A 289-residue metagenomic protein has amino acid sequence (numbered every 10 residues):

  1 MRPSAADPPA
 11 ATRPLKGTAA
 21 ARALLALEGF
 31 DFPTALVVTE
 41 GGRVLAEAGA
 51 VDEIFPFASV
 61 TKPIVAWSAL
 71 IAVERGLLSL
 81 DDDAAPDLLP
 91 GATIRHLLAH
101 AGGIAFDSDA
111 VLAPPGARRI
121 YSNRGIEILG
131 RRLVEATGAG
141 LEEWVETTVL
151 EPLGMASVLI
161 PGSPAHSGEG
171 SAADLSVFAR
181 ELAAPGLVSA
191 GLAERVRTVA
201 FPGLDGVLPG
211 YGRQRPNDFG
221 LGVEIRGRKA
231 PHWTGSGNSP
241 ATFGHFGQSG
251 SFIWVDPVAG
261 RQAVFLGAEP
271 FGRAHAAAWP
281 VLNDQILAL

Functional and structural regions predicted by a protein language model:
M1-P56, A117-R118, V134, A139 (+2 more regions): Catalytic loop of the DD-peptidase/beta-lactamase superfamily, centered on the K-T-G motif and neighboring
R2-T12, A58-R75, L80-A85, A113 (+1 more regions): Short, charge-rich amphipathic segments
A21-R22, P56-L80, L129-V134, L175 (+1 more regions): Active-site SXXK
V38, G49, R95, A110-L112: N-terminal core-entry segment
P56-V60, A72-A110, I120-Y121, E135-H166 (+1 more regions): Active-site helix/loop module of the DD-peptidase/beta-lactamase fold, centered on the serine-lysine SxxK catalytic
V60-A66, G91, S122-I126, G168 (+1 more regions): Short alpha-helical patches at coil-to-helix transitions and adjacent helical residues in well-structured domains
T93-H96, R124, I128, W144 (+2 more regions): Extracytoplasmic/secreted proteins, especially bacterial periplasmic and envelope-associated proteins
I104, I126, E269-F271: Solvent-exposed loop/turn segments at secondary-structure junctions within structured extracellular/periplasmic domains
